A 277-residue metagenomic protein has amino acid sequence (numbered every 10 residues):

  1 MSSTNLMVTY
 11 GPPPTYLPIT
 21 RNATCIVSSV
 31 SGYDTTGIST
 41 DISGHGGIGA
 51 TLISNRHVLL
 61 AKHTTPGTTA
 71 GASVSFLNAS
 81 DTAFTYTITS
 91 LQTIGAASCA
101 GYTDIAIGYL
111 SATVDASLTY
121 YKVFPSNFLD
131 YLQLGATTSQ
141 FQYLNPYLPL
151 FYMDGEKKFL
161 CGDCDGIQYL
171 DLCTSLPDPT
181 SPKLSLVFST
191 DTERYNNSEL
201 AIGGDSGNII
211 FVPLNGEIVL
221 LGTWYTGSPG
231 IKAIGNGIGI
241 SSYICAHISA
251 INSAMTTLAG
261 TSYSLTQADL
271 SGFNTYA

Functional and structural regions predicted by a protein language model:
S2-A23, L52-T64, Y169, S175-Y195 (+1 more regions): C-terminal subregion of chymotrypsin/trypsin-like serine protease catalytic domains
T24-A61, A100, G203, G207: A conserved glycine-rich beta-strand in the N-terminal activation segment of trypsin-fold
G44, T51-I53, P66-T68, A97-T103 (+4 more regions): Extracellular/periplasmic catalytic domains that process cell-envelope and extracellular macromolecules
S54, A70, Y102-A106, P146-P149 (+2 more regions): Residues that flank catalytic or metal-binding motifs in active/ligand-binding sites
S54-N55, L59-A100, D115: Catalytic-histidine neighborhood of serine endopeptidases, predominantly the chymotrypsin-like S1/PA family
F76-T82, Y152-G155, V212-L214: Short acidic, glycine-rich loop/turn motifs
I105-L200, G204, W224-P229, S241: Chymotrypsin/trypsin-fold serine protease catalytic domain
